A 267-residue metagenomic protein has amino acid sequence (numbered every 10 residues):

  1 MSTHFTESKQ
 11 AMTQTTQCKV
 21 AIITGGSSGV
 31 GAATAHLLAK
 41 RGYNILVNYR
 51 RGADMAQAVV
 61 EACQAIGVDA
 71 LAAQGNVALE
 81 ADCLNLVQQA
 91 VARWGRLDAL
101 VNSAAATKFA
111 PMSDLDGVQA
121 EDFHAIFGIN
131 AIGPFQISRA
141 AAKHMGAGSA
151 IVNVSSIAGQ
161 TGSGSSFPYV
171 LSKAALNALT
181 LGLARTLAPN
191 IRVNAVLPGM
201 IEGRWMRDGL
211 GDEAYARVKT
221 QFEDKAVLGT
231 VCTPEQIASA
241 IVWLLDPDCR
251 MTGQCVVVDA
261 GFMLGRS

Functional and structural regions predicted by a protein language model:
S2-K9, M112, T161, V242 (+1 more regions): Short C-terminal tail/terminal secondary-structure segment of NAD(P)H-dependent dehydrogenase/reductase domains
S27-S28: Conserved glycine-rich cofactor-binding loop
P111-L115, Q119-H124, F222: Substrate-binding pocket helix/loop in short-chain dehydrogenase/reductase
S138, S172, T180: Active-site helix of classical SDR
K143, A184-P189: Alpha-helical segment proximal to the catalytic Tyr-Lys
S156: Residue(s) in the substrate-gating loop at a strand-loop-helix junction that position the organic substrate next
A188, R192, M251-G253: Short, small/polar-rich loop/turn modules that mediate ligand/substrate recognition or access, typified
